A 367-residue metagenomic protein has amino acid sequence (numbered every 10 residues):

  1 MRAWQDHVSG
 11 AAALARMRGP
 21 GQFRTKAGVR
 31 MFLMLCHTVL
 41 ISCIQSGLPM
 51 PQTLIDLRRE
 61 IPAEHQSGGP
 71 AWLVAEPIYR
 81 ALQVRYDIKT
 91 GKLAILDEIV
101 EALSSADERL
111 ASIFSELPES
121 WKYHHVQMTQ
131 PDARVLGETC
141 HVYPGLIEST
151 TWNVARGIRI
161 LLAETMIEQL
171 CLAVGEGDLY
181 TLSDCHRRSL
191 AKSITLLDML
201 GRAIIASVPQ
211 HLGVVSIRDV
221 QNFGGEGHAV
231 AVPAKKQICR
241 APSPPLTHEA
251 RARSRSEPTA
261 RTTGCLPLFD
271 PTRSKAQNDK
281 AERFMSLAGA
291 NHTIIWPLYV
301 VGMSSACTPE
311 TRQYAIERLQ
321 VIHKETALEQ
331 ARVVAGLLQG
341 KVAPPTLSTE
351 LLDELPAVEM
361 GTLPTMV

Functional and structural regions predicted by a protein language model:
R2-V215: Central/C-terminal regulatory/activation regions of fungal transcription factors
E119-V367: Fungal-biased detection of long, low-complexity, Ser/Thr- and Lys/Arg-rich intrinsically disordered regions
